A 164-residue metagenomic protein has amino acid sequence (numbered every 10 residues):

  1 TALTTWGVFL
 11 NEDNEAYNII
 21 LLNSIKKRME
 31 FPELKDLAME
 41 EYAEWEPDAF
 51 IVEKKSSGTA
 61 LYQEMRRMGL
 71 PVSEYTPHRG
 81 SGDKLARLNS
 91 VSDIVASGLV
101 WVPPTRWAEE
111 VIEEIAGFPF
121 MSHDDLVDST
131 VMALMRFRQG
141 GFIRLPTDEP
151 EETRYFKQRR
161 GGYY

Functional and structural regions predicted by a protein language model:
T1-E74, L85, V100-Y164: RNase H-like, metal-dependent nuclease domains and their acidic two-metal-ion catalytic environment used
L70-I94: Conserved beta-strand -> loop -> alpha-helix junction used to position metal-binding or nucleic-acid-contacting
S97: Catalytic cores of nucleic-acid endonucleases
